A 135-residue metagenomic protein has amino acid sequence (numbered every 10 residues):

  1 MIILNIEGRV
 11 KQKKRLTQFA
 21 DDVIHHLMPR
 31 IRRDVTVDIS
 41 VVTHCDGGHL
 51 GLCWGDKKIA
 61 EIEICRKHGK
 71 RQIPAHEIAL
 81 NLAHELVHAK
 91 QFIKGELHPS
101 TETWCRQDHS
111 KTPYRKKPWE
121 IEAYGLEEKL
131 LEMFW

Functional and structural regions predicted by a protein language model:
I2-K57: Auxiliary, metal-adjacent structural segments of Zn-dependent hydrolase domains
V42-H76, I93: Active-site scaffold of zinc-dependent metalloenzymes
H76, L80, F92-I121: Post-HEXXH active-site segment of zinc metalloproteases
A83-Q91: Short active-site segment of divalent metal-dependent hydrolases/proteases that encodes the spacing between
Q91, E128-W135: Sec-exported extracytoplasmic/periplasmic mature domains
P118-L131: An active-site-proximal "capping" alpha-helix that borders the catalytic cofactor pocket
